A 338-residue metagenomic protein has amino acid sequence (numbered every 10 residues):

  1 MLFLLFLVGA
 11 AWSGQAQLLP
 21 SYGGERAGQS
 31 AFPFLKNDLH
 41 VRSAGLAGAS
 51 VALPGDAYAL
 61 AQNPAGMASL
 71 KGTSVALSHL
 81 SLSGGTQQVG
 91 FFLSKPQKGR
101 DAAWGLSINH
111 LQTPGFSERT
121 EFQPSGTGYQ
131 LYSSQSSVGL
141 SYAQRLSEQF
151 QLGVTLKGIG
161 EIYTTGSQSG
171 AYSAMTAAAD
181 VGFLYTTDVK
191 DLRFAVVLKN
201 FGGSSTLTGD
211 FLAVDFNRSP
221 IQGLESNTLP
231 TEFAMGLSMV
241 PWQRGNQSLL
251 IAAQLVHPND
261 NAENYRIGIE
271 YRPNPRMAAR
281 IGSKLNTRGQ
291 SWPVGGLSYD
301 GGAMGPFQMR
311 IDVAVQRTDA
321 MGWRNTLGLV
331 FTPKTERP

Functional and structural regions predicted by a protein language model:
M1-L18: Bacterial Sec-dependent N-terminal signal peptides
Q17-P338: Subset of outer-membrane beta-barrel
